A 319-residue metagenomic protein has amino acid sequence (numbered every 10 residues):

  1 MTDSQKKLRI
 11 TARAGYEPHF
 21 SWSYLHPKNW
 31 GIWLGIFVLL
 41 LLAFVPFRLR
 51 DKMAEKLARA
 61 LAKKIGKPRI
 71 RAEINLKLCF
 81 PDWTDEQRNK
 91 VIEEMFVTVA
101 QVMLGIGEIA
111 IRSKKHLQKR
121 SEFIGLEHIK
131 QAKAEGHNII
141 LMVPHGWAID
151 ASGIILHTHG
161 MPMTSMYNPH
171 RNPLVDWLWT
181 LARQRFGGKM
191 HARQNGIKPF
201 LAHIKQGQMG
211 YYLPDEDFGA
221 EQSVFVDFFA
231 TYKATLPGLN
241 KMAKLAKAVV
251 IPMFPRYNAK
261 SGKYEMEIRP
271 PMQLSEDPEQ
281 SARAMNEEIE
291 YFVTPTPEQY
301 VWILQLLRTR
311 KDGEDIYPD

Functional and structural regions predicted by a protein language model:
T2-I10, Y16-H19, H26, N89-E93 (+3 more regions): Non-catalytic C-terminal accessory region of glycerolipid acyltransferases and related lyso-lipid remodeling enzymes
T2-V143, D176-L178, G187: Membrane-anchoring hydrophobic helices of lipid-metabolizing enzymes
F37, R71, E127, A151 (+4 more regions): Short Gly/charged-rich anion-binding patches and loops
Q101, E135-Q194, Q206, A220-K233 (+1 more regions): Catalytic core of membrane glycerolipid acyltransferases/transacylases, capturing the structured, soluble-facing
E122, H191, R269: General small-molecule cofactor/ligand-binding pocket signal
